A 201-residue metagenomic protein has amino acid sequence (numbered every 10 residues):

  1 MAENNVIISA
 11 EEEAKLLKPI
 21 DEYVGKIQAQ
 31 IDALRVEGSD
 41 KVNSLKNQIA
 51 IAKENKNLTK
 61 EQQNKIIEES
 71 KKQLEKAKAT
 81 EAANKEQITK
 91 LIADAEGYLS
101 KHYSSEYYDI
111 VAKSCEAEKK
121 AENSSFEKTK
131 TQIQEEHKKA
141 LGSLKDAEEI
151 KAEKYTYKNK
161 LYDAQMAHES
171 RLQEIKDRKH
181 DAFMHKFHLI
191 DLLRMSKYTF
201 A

Functional and structural regions predicted by a protein language model:
M1: Extended, Lys/Arg-rich, non-catalytic nucleic-acid recognition/anchoring regions of very large nucleic-acid-interacting
N5-A182, K186: Extended amphipathic alpha-helical heptad-repeat regions
H188-F200: C-terminal modules of long, charged coiled-coil scaffolds in eukaryotic assembly complexes
